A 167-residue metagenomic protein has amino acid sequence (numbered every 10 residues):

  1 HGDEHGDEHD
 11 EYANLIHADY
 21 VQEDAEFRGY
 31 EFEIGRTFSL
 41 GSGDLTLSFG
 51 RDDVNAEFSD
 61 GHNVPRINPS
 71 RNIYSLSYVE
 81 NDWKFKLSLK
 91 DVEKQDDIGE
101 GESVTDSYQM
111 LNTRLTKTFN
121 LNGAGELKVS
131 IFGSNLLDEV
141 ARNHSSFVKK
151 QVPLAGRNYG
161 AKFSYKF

Functional and structural regions predicted by a protein language model:
D3-D96: Gram-negative outer-membrane beta-barrel transporters
F27, I67-I73, Y108-N112, L154-G160: Transmembrane beta-barrel architecture of outer membranes
F32-R36, Y74-Y78, T113-K117, I131 (+1 more regions): Residues on the lipid-exposed face of transmembrane beta-strands in outer-membrane beta-barrel proteins
S39-E57, R114-L137: Long, low-complexity, intrinsically disordered polar/charged segments
V79, D106-Q109, L121-G125: A structural signal for short secondary-structure junctions
K94-D96, K117-F167: C-terminal beta-signal and adjacent terminal beta-strands/loops of Gram-negative outer-membrane beta-barrel proteins
G99-V104: Short, surface-exposed loop/helix-turn segments at secondary-structure junctions that function as lids/hinges flanking
